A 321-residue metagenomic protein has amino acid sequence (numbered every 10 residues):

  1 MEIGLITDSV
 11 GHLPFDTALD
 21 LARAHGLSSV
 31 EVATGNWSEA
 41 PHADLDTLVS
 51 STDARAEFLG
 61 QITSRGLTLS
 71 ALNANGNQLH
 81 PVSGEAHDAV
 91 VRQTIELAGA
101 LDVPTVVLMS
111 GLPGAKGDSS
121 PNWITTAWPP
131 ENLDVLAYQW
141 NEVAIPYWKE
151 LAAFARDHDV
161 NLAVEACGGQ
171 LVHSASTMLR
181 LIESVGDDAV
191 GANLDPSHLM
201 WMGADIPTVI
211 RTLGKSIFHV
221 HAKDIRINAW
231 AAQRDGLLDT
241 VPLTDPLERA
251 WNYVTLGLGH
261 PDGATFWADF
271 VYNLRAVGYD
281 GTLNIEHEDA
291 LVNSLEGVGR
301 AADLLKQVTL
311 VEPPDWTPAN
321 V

Functional and structural regions predicted by a protein language model:
M1-E2, R23, S29-V30, L72 (+3 more regions): Acidic/histidine-rich catalytic cores of soluble enzymes
I6-V10, A33-W37, A74-N77, G111-P113 (+4 more regions): Active-site beta-loop-alpha junctions enriched in small/polar residues
D16-S38, L101-D102: Catalytic domains of carbohydrate-active enzymes, especially glycoside hydrolases
T17, L21, E57, Q61-S64 (+1 more regions): Active-site acidic/histidine proton-transfer and metal-coordination neighborhood in alpha/beta enzyme cores
L27, A98, V103, I217 (+1 more regions): A structural motif
A33-E57, P113-G117: Glycine-rich, proline-tolerant flexible connector loops at the mouths of alpha/beta enzymes
L45-V49, G114-W128, A232-L243: Aromatic- and acidic-residue-enriched segments that line the glycan-binding/catalytic groove of carbohydrate-active
S294-P314: C-terminal helical cap(s) of enzyme catalytic domains, especially alpha/beta-barrels
